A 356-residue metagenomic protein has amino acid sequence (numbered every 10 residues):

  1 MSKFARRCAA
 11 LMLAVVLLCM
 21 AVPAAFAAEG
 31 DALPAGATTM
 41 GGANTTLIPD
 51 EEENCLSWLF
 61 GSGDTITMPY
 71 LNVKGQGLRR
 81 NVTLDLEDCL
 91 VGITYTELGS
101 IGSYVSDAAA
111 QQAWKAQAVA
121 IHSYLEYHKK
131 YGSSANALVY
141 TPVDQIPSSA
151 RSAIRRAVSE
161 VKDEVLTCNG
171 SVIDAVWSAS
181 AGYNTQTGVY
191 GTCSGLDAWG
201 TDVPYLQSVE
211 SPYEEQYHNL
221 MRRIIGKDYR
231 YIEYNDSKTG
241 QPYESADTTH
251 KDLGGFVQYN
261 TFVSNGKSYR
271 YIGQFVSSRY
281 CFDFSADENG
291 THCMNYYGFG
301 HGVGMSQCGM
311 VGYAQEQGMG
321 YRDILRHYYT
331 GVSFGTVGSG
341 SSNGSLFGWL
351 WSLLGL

Functional and structural regions predicted by a protein language model:
S2-L356: Conserved, single-site charged/polar hotspot
